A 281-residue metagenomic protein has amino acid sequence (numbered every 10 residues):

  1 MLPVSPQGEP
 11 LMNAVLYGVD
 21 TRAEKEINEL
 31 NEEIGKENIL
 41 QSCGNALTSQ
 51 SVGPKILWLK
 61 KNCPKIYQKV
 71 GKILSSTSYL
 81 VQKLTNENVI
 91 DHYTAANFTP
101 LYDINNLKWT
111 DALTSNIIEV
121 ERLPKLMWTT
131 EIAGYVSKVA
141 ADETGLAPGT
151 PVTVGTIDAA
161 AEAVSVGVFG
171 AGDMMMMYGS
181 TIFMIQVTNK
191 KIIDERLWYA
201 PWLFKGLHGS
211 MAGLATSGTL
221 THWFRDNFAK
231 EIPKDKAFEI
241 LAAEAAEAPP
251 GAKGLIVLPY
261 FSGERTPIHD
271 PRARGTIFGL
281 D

Functional and structural regions predicted by a protein language model:
M1-I56: Active-site phosphate-binding/coordination module
E9, T94, A200-W202: Short glycine/proline- and charge-enriched loop/turn segments that cap or connect secondary-structure elements
L11, D20, I90-A96: Nucleotide/phosphate-binding loop and acidic/charged catalytic motifs in nucleotide-binding or -utilizing enzymes
V15-L16, Y93, G213: Short clusters of small/polar residues that mark proteolytic maturation junctions
N31-G44, T48, P54-V89, T99-I117 (+1 more regions): Active-site core segments that coordinate phosphate-bearing ligands/cofactors across diverse enzyme families
E121: Structured loop/turn residues at beta-strand edges in well-structured enzyme cores
